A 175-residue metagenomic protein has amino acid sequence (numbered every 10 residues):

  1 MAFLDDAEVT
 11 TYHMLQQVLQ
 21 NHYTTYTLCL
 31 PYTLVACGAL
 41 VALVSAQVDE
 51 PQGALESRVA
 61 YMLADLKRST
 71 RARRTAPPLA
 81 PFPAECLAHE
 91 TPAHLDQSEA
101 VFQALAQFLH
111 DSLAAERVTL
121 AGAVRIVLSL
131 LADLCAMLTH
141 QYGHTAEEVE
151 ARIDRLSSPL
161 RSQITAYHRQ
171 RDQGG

Functional and structural regions predicted by a protein language model:
M1-G175: Solvent-exposed interaction surfaces and binding hotspots enriched for charged
